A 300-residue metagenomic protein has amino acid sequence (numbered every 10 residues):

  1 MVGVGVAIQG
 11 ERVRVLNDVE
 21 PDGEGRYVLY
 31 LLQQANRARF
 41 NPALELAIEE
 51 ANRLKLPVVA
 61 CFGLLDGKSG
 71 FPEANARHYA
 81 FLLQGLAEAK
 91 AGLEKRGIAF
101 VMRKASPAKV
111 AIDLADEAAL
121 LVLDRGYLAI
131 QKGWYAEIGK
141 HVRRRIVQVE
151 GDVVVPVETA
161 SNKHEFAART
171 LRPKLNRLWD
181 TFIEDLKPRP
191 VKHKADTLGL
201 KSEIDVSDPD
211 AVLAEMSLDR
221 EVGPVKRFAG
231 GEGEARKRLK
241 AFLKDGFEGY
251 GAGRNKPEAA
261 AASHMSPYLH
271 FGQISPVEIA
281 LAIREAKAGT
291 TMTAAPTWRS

Functional and structural regions predicted by a protein language model:
M1-L186: Trp/Phe/Arg-rich N-terminal binding region typifying the photolyase-homology
E24, V157, K163-S300: Glycine/tryptophan-enriched, flexible segments
